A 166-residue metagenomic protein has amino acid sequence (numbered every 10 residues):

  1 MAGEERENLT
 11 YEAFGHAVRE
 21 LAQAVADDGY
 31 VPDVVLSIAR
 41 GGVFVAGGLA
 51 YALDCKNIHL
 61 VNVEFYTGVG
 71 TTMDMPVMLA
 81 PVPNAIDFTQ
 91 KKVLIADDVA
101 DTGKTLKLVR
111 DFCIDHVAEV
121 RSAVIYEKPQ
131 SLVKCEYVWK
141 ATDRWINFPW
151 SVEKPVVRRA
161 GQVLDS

Functional and structural regions predicted by a protein language model:
M1-S166: PRPP-associated nucleotide enzymes
